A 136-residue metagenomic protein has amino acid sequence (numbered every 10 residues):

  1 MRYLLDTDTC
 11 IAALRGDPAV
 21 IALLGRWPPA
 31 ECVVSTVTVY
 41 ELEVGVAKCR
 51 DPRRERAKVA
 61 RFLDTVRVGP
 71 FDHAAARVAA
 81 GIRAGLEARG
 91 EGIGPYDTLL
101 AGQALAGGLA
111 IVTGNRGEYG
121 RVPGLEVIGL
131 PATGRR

Functional and structural regions predicted by a protein language model:
M1-V34, V44-L63, T133-R136: Short, well-structured N-terminal submotif of metal-dependent ribonuclease cores
D6-T7, V20, L42, A79 (+2 more regions): Generic structural signal for small/hydrophobic residues in well-ordered secondary structure, especially within
T9-C10, T38, A75, L100 (+1 more regions): Alpha-helix capping/helix-boundary segments
C10-I11, I21, Y40-E43, G69 (+2 more regions): Nucleotide phosphate-binding site architecture
D17, V39, R56-V59, A76-A79 (+1 more regions): A general structural signal for well-ordered alpha-helical segments in protein cores
T36, D72, N115, P131: Residues at the C-termini of beta-strands that transition into short coil/loop
R67-G114, R136: Active-site neighborhoods of divalent-metal-dependent phosphate/nucleic-acid chemistry enzymes
